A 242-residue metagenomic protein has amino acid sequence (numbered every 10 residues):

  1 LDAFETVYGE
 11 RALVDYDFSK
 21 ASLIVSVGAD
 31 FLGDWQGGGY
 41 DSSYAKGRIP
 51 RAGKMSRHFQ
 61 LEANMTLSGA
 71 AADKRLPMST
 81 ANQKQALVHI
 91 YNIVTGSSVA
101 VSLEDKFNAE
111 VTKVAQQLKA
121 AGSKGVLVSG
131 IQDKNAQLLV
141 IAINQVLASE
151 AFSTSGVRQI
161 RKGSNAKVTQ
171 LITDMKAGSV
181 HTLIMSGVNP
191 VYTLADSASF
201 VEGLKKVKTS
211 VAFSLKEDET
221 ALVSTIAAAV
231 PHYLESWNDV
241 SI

Functional and structural regions predicted by a protein language model:
L1-I242: Cofactor-pocket helix-loop regions in the catalytic cores of large enzyme subunits
